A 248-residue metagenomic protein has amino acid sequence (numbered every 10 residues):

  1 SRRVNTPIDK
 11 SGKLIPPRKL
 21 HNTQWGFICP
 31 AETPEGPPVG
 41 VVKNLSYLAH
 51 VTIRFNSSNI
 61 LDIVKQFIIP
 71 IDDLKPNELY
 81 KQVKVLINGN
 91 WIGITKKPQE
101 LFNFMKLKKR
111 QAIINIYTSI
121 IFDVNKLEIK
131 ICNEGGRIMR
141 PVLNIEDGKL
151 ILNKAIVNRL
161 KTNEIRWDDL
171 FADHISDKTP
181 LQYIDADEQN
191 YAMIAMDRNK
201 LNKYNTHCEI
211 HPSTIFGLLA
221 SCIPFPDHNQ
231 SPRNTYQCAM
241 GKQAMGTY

Functional and structural regions predicted by a protein language model:
S1-Y248: Conduit-forming functional cores of very large proteins
